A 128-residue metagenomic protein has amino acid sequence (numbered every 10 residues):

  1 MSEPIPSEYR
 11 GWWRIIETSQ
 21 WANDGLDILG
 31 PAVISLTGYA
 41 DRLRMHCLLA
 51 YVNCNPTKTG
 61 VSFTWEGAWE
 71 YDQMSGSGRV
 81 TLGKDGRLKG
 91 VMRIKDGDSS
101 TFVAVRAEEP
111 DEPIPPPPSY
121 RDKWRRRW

Functional and structural regions predicted by a protein language model:
M1-R10, E17-T18, D85-R87, M92-W128: Edge beta-strand at a domain terminus
E3, S7, W12-I15, N23-G60: N-terminal glycine/threonine-rich, aromatic-flanked beta-hairpin/loop signature
R14-Q20, T64-A68: Generic short beta-strand segments
W21-D24, E70-D72: Short, cysteine-centered beta-strand-loop-beta hairpins and adjacent loop/turn segments enriched in charged/polar
I28-P31, L48-Y51, Q73-S77, G97-T101: Short, surface-exposed coil-to-beta transition loops
V33-S35, R44, S62-T64, R79-T81 (+1 more regions): Ser/Thr- (and often Asn-) enriched beta-sheet segments in non-cytosolic proteins
D41-C47, S62-W69, G90-R93: Short beta-strand segments that buttress and anchor functional surface loops
N55-G86: Mid-chain, well-packed structural core segment of small domains
